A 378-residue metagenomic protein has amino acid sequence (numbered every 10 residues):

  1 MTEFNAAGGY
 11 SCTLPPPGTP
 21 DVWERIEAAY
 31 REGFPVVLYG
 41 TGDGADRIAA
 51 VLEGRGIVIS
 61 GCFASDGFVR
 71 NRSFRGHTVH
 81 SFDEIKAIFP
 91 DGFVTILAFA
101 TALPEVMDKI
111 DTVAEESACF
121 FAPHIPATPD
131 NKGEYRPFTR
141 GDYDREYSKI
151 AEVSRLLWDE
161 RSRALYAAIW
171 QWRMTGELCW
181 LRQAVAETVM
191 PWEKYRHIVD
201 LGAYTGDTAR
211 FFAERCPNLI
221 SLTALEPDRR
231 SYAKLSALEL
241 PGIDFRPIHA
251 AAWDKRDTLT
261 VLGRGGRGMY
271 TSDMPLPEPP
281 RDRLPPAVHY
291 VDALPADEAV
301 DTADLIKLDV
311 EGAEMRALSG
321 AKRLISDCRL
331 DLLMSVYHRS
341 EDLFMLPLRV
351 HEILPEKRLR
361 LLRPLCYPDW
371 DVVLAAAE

Functional and structural regions predicted by a protein language model:
M1-S60, S65-E378: Phosphate/nucleotide-binding beta-alpha loop and adjacent structural elements of enzyme active sites
